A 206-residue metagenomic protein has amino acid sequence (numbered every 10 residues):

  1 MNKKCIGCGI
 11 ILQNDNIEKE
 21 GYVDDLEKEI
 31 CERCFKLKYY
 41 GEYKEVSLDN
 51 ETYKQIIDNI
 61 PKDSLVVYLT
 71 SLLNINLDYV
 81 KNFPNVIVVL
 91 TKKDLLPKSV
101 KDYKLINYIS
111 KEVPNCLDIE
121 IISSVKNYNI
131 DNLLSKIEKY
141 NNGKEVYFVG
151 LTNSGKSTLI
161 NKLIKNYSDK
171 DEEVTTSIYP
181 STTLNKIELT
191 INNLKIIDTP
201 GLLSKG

Functional and structural regions predicted by a protein language model:
M1-N82: N-terminal accessory targeting/assembly segments
N2-E18, K36, T183-G206: P-loop NTP-binding site
F35-L48, L72, K170-P180, L194-G206: Switch II (G3) loop of P-loop NTPases
V46-D118, I130-D131, L194: Conserved C-terminal guanine-recognition region of P-loop GTPase G domains, centered on the G4
N74-N76, G155, N166, L203: Glycine-rich nucleotide phosphate-binding loop and flanking beta-alpha elements of Rossmann-like dinucleotide-binding
I75, K126-Y128, T182-L184: Short acidic loop-to-helix transition motifs that present clustered carboxylates
T91, S123, S181: Active-site glycine-centered loops adjacent to acidic/histidine catalytic or metal-binding residues that shape
L95-S154, I160-T176: Canonical P-loop GTPase G-domain recognition
